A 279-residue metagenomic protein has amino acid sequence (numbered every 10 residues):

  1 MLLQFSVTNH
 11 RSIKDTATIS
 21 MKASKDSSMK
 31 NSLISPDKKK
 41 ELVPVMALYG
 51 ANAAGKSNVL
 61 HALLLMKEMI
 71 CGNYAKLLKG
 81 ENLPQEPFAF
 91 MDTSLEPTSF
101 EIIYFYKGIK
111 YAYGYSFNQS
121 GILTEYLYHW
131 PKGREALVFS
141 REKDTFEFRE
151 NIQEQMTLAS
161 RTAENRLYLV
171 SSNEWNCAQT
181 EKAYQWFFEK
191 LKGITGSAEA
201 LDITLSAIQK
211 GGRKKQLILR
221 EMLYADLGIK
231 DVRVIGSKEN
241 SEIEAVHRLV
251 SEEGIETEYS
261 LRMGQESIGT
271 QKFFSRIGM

Functional and structural regions predicted by a protein language model:
M1-V7, S12, E221-V232, V250: N-terminal accessory segments
L2-L65: Pre-Walker A-like glycine/lysine-rich segment at the N-terminus of P-loop NTPase domains
V7, Y104-Y106, H129, H247-E253: Short acidic, glycine-rich loop/turn motifs
S12, Y106-K110, K132: Glycine-centered tight beta-turn/hairpin loop motif at sheet-sheet or coil-to-beta transitions
D15-I19, Y111-Y113, L137, Y259-L261: Short beta-strand segments
I34-E41, V45-A47, A51, L60-Y113 (+1 more regions): Conserved P-loop NTP-binding catalytic core
V45-Y49, N240-M279: Conserved ABC ATPase signature
A112-E239: Electropositive, glycine-dotted interaction segments that contact anionic polymers or phosphate-rich ligands
